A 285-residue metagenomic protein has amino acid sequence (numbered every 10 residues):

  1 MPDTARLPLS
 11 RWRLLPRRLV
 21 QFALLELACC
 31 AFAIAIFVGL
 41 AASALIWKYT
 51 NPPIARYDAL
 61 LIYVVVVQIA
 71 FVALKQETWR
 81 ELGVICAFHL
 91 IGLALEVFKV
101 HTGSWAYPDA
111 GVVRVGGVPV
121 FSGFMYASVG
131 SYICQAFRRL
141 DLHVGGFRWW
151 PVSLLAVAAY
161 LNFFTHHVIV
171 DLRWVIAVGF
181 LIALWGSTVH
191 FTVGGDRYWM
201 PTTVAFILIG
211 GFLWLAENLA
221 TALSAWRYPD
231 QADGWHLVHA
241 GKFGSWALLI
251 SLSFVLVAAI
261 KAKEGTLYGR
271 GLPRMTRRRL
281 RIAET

Functional and structural regions predicted by a protein language model:
M1-T285: Aromatic-rich, lipid-facing transmembrane alpha helices and their immediate juxtamembrane interface loops in integral
